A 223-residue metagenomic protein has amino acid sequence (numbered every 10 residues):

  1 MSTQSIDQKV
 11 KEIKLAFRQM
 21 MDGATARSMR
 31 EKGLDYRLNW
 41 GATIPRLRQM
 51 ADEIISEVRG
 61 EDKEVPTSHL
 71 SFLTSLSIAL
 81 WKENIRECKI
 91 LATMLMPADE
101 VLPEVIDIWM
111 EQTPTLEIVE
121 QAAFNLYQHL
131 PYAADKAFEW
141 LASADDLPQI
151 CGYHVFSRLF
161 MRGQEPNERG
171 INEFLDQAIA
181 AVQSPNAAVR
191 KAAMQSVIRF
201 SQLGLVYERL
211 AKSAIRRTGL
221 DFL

Functional and structural regions predicted by a protein language model:
M1-D62, P66-L223: Alpha-helical scaffold domains
